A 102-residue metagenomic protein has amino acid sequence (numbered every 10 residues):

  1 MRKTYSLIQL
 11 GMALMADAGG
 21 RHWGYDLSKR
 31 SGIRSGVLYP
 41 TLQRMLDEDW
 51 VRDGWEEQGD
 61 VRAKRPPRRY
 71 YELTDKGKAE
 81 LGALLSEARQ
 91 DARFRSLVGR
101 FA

Functional and structural regions predicted by a protein language model:
M1-Y39: N-terminal helix-turn-helix DNA-binding core of bacterial DNA-binding proteins
D17-G20, D47-V51, K76-A79: Short, charged/polar surface micro-motifs in flexible loops or helix N-caps
R30, Y71-L73: Short beta-strand element of the conserved SAM-dependent methyltransferase core
L38-W50: Basic amphipathic alpha-helical segments that dock to polyanions
E48-K64, E72: Beta-hairpin "wing" of winged helix-turn-helix
P67: Exposed loop/turn and edge beta-strand positions of beta-sandwich/beta-sheet ligand-binding modules
K76-A102: Amphipathic alpha-helical dimerization/coiled-coil segments that flank or bridge DNA-binding/regulatory modules
